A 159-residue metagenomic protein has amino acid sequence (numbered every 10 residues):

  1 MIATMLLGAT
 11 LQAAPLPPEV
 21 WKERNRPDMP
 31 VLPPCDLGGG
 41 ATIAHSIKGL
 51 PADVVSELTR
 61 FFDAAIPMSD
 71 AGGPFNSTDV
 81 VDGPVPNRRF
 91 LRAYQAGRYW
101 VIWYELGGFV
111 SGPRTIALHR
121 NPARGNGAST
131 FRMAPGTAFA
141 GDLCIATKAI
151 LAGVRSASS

Functional and structural regions predicted by a protein language model:
I2-Q12: Hydrophobic alpha-helical targeting segments used for export or membrane insertion
Q12-R98, A134-S159: Flexible low-complexity loop/turn motifs enriched in small/helix-breaking residues
A93, I116-H119: Short beta-strand element of the conserved SAM-dependent methyltransferase core
Y99-E105: Short beta-strand elements that form the blades of beta-propeller/WD-repeat-like and other beta-sheet-rich scaffold
L106-V110, F139: Solvent-exposed loop/turn segments at secondary-structure junctions within structured extracellular/periplasmic domains
V110-I116: Structural motif
R120-N126: Short loop/turn segments immediately following beta-strands, especially the blade-tip and inter-blade linker loops
T130: Metallo-beta-lactamase
